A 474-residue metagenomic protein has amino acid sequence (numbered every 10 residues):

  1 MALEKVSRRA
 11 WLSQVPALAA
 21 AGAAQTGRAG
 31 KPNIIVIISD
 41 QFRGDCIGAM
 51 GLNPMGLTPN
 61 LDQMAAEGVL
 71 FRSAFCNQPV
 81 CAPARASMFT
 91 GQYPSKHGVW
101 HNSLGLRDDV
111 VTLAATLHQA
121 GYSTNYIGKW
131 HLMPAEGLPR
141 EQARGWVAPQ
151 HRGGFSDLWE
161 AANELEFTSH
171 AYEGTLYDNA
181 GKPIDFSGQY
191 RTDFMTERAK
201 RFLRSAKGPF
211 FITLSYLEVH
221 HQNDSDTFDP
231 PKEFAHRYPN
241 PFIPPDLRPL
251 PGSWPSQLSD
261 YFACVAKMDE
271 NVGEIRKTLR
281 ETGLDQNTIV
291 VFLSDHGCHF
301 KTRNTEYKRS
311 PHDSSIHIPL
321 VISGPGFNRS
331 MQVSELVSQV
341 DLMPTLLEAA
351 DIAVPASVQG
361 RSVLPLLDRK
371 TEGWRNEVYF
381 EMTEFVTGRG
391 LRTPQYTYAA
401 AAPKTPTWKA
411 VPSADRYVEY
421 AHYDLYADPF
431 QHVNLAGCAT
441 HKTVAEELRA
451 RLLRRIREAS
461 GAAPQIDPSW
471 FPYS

Functional and structural regions predicted by a protein language model:
A2-A421, P429-S474: Formylglycine-dependent sulfatase
Y426: Residues forming the ATP-binding cleft of Hanks-type serine/threonine protein kinase domains
